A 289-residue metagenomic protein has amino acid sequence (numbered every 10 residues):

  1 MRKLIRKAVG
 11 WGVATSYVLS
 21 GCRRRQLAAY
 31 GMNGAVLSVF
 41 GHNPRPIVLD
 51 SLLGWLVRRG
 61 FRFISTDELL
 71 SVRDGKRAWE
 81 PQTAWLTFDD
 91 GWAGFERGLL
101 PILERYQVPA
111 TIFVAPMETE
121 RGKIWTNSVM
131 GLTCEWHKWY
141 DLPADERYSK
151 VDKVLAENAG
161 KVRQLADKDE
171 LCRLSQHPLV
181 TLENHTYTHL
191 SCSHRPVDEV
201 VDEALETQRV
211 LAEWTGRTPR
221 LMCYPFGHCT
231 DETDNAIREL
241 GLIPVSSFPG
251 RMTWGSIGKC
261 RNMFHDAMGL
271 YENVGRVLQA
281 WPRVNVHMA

Functional and structural regions predicted by a protein language model:
M1-T87, A93-G94, H177, H194-A289: C-terminal active-site subregion of NodB/CE4 polysaccharide deacetylases
V39, Q82-T83, E104-C229, G258: Metal-dependent polysaccharide deacetylase catalytic core of the NodB/CE4 family, i.e., the active-site-bearing domain
I64, F88, N158-V162: Short, flexible loop segments at the rims of nucleotide/cofactor-binding pockets, characterized by
P81, D89, L100-E104: Aromatic-lined substrate-binding rim segments of carbohydrate-active enzymes
F88-D89, N184: Active-site flanking residues adjacent to catalytic metal/cofactor-binding acidic residues
W92-A93, T188: Short, glycine/acidic-enriched loop or turn micro-motifs at the edges of active sites
F95-L99: Membrane-embedded segments
